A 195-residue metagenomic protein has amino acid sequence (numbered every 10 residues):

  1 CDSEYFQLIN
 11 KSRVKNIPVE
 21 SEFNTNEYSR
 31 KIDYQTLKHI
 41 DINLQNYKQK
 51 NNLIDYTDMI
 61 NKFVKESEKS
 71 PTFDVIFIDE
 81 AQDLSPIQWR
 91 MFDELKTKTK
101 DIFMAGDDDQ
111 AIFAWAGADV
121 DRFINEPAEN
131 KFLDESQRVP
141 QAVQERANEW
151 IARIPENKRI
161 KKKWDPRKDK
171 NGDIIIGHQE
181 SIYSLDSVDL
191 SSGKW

Functional and structural regions predicted by a protein language model:
C1-F77, P86-M91, A114: Accessory N-terminal region flanking or inserted into the helicase ATPase core in nucleic-acid motor proteins
C1-I17, Q144, N148, A152-E156 (+1 more regions): Amphipathic alpha-helical "lid/sensor" segments that cap RecA-like P-loop NTPase cores
K65-E66, D108, G177: Low-complexity, intrinsically disordered short segments enriched for Gly/Pro and polybasic residues
S70-D74, T99, S191-G193: A general structural motif
V75, Q82-N171: Conserved helicase motor core of SF1/SF2 NTP-dependent helicases
A128-N130, I175, S192-W195: Active-site regions of enzymes building and remodeling cell-envelope glycoconjugates
N171-D186: Short acidic-hydrophobic, aromatic-tinged amphipathic segments that line or gate anion-handling sites
Y183-W195: Conserved helicase/translocase motor-coupling segment
